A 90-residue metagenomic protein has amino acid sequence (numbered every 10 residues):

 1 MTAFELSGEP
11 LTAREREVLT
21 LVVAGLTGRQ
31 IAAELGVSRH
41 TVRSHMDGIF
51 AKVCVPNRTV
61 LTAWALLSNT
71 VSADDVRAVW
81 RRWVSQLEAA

Functional and structural regions predicted by a protein language model:
A3-L6, A51-A90: Basic, Lys/Arg-enriched C-terminal extension of HTH/homeodomain DNA-binding domains
E9-P10: Residue-level "hotspot" positions that anchor or transmit function at local structural transition points
R14-E15: The N-cap/first-turn positions of alpha helices within or immediately adjacent to helix-turn-helix DNA-binding domains
T20-A24, L66: Short, locally clustered residues in the helix-turn-helix/winged-helix DNA-binding domain
G25-V60: Recognition helix of helix-turn-helix DNA-binding domains
